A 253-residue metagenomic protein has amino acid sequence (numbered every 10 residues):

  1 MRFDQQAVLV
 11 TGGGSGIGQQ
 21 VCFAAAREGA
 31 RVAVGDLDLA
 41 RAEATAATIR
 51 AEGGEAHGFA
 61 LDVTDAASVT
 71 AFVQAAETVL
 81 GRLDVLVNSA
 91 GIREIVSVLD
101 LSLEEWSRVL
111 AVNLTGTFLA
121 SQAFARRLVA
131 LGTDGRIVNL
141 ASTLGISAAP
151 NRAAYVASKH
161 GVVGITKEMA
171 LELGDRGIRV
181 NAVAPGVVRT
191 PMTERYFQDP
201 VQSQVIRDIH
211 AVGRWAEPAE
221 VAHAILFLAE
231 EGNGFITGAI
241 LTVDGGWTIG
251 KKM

Functional and structural regions predicted by a protein language model:
R2-A33: Canonical Rossmann dinucleotide-binding motif of NAD(H)/NADP(H)-dependent dehydrogenases/reductases, specifically
R82, V87, G174, R179 (+1 more regions): Short, small/polar-rich loop/turn modules that mediate ligand/substrate recognition or access, typified
S97-V98, E105-L110, I206: Substrate-binding pocket helix/loop in short-chain dehydrogenase/reductase
S121, S158, T166: Active-site helix of classical SDR
R126, L171-D175, G234: Alpha-helical segment proximal to the catalytic Tyr-Lys
S142: Residue(s) in the substrate-gating loop at a strand-loop-helix junction that position the organic substrate next
S147, L226, T237-M253: Short C-terminal tail/terminal secondary-structure segment of NAD(P)H-dependent dehydrogenase/reductase domains
